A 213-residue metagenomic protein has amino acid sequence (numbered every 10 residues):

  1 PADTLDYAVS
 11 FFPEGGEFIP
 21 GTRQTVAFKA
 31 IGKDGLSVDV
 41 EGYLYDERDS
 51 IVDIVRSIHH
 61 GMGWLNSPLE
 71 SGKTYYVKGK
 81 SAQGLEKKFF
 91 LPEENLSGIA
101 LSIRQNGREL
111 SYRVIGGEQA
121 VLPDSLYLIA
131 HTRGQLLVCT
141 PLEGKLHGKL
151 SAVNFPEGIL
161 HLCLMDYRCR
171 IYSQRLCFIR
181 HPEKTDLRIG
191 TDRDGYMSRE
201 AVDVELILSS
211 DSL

Functional and structural regions predicted by a protein language model:
P1-L213: A structural signal for beta-strand and strand-to-loop patches characteristic of beta-rich domains
